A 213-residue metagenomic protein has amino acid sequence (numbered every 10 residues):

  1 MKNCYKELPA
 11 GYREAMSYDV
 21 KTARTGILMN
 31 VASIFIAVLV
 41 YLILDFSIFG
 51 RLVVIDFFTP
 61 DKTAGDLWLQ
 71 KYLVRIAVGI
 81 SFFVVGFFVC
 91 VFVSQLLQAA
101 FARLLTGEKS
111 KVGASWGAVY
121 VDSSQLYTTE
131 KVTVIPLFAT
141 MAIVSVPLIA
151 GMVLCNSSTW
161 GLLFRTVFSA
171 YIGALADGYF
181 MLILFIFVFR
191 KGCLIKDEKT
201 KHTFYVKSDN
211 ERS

Functional and structural regions predicted by a protein language model:
K2-L52, Y120-K207: Metalloprotease/metallohydrolase-associated module, dominated by Zn2+-dependent proteases
L52-R75: Perimembrane loop-to-helix junctions flanking transmembrane segments
L73-V91: Short pre-active-site segment immediately N-terminal to the catalytic Zn-binding motif
F88-F92, L96, V146, F180: Transmembrane alpha-helix boundary/anchor motif
C90-R103, T140: Active-site recognition of the HExxH zinc-binding catalytic motif
F101-T106, T133-L137: A loop-to-helix transmembrane entry motif
L105-Q125: Juxtamembrane inter-helical linkers in multi-pass membrane proteins
S208-R212: Hydrophobic alpha-helical transmembrane segments
